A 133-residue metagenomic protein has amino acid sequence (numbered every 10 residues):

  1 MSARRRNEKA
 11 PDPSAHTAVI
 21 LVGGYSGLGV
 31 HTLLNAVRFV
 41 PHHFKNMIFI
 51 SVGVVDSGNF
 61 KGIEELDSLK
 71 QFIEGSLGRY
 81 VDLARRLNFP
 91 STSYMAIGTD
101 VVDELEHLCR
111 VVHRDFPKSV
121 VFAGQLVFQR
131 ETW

Functional and structural regions predicted by a protein language model:
S2-W133: Cytosolic C-terminal regulatory domains/tails of membrane transporters and channels
